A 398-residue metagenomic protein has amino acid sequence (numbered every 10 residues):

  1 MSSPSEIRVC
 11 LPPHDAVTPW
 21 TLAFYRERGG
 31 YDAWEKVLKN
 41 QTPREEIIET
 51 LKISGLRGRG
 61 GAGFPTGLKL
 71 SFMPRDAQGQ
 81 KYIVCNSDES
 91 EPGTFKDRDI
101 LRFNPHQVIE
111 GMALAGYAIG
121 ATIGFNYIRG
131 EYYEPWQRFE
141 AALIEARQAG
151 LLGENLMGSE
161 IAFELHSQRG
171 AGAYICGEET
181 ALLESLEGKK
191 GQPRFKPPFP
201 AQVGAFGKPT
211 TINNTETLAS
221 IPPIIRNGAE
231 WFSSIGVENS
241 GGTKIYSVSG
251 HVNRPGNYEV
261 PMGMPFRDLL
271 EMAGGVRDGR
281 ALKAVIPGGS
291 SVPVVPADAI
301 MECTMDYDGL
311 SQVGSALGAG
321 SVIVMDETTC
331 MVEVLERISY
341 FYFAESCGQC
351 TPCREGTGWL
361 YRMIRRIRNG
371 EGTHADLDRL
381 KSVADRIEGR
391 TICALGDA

Functional and structural regions predicted by a protein language model:
M1-T18, A205-T211, T215-T217, I225 (+4 more regions): Intrinsic disorder at enzyme termini
M1-T50: Cofactor-/ligand-binding subdomain signature composed of acidic, glycine-rich, tryptophan-containing flexible loops
Y25-D32, C85-D97, P200-F206, S247-V252: Gly-rich Lys/Arg/Thr-decorated short loops/hinges at beta-loop-alpha junctions or inter-strand turns that position
A33-T50, G79-K81, S87, K96-L101 (+6 more regions): Ferredoxin-type iron-sulfur electron-transfer modules in oxidoreductases and energy-metabolism complexes
L51-M73, G172-E184, G188-K190, F343-E355 (+1 more regions): Conserved phosphate/anionic-ligand binding catalytic regions in large, soluble enzymes, centered on
N104-A118: Histidine-anchored nucleotide/phosphate-binding helix
G111-A115, P261-G279: Short amphipathic, charge-patterned alpha-helical segments
W136-M262, G274: Hydrophobic alpha-helical positions that pack around
